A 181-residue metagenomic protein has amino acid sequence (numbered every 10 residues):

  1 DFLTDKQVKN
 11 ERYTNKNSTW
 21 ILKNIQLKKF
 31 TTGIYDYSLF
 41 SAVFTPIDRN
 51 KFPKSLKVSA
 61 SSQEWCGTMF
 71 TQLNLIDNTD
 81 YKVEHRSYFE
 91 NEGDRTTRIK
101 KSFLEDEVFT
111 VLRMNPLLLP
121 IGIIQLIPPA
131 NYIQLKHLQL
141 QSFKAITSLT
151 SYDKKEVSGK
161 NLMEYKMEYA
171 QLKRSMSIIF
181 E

Functional and structural regions predicted by a protein language model:
D1-K28: N-terminal entry module detector
D1-L3, F30, I47-N50, A170-L172: Generic structural motif
L3, E11, N17, I124-E181: Extended beta-strand-rich segments in extracellular/periplasmic secretory proteins, especially within noncatalytic
S18-Q134: Contiguous hydrophobic, core-forming segments of folded domains
